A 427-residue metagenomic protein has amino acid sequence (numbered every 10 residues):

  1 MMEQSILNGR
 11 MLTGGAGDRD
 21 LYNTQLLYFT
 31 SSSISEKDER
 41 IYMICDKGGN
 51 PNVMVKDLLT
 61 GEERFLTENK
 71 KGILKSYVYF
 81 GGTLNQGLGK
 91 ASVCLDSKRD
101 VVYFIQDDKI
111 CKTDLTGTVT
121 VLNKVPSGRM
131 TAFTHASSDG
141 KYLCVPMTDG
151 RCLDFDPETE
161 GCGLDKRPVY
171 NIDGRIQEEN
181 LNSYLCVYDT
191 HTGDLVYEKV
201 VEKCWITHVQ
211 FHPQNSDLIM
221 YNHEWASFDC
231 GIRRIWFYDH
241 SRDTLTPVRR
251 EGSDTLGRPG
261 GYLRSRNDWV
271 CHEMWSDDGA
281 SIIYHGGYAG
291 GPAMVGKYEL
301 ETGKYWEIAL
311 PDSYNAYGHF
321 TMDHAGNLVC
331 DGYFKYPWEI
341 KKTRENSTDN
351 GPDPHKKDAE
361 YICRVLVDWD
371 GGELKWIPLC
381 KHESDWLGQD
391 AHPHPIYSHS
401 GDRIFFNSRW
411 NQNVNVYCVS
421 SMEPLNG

Functional and structural regions predicted by a protein language model:
M11-N52, V209: Beta-strand-rich domains and repeat architectures in extracellular enzymes and scaffolds, especially beta-propellers
N23-S31, K75-G82, G87-C94, R129-H135 (+5 more regions): Repeated scaffold domains used in trafficking and secretory/extracellular systems, primarily beta-propellers
R40-I44, Y103-I105, Y142-P146, L218-E224 (+3 more regions): Residue position within the beta-strands of beta-propeller blades
D46, G87, V145-N180, N222-R234 (+4 more regions): Short, conserved, GDST-rich strand-edge loop motifs in beta-rich repeat architectures
K70-S183, L195-V201: Asp-box/WD-like beta-propeller blade repeats and closely related beta-sheet repeat scaffolds
R250-G257, W306-T321, G371-Y397: Conserved blade-ending motifs and adjacent loop-strand segments that build the rim/top face of beta-propeller domains
W269-C271, S276-M294, A309-K375: Loop/turn-rich, solvent-exposed surfaces of beta-rich toroidal or solenoidal domains
A391-G427: Blade-level signature of beta-propeller repeat domains, shared across WD40, Kelch, NHL, RCC1 and BNR/Asp-box propellers
